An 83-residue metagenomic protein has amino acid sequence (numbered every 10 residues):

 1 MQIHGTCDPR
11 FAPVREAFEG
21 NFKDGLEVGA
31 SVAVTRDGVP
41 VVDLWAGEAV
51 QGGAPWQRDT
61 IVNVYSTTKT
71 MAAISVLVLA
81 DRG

Functional and structural regions predicted by a protein language model:
H4-V64: Short, conserved catalytic-motif segment at the N-terminal edge
G52-G83: Active-site-proximal loop and beta-strand segments within enzyme catalytic domains
